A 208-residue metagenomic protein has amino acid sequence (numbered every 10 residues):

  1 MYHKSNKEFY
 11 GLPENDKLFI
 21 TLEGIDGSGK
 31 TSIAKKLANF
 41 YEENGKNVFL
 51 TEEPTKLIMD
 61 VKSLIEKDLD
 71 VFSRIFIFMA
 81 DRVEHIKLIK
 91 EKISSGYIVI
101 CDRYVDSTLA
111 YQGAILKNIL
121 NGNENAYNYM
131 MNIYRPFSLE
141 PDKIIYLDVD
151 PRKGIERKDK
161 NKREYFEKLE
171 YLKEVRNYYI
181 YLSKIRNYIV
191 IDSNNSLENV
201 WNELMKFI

Functional and structural regions predicted by a protein language model:
Y2-N15, K36-A38, R152-I208: NTP-dependent small-molecule kinase module
F19: Walker A (P-loop) ATP-phosphate-binding motif of ABC ATPase nucleotide-binding domains
L22: Hydrophobic anchor at the beta1->P-loop junction of P-loop NTPases
G27-S28: ATP-binding Walker
T31: Walker A/P-loop
F40, N44-P136: ATP-dependent small-molecule kinase phosphotransfer cores that center on conserved nucleotide phosphate-binding segments
N47-V48, V99, D142-I144, Y188-I189: Hydrophobic anchor at the start of a short beta-strand that flanks the dinucleotide cofactor-binding loop
D106-N177: A glycine- and Lys/Arg-enriched "phosphate-lid" helix/loop adjacent to the NTP-binding pocket of small-molecule kinases
